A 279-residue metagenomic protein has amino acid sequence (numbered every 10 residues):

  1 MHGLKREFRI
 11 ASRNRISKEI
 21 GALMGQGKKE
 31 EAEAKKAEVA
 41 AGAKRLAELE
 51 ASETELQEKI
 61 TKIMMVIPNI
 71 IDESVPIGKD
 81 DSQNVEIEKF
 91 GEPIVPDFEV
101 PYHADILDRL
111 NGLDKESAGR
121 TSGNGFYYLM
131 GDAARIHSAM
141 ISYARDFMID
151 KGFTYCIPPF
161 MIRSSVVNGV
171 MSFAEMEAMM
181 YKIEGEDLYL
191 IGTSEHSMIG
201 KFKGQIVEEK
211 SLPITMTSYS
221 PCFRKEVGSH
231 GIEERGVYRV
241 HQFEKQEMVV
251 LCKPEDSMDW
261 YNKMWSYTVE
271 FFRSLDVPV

Functional and structural regions predicted by a protein language model:
M1-P93, D108, G112: N-terminal alpha-helical targeting/anchoring segments
K89-V279: TRNA-recognition modules of translation machinery and tRNA-sensing kinases, especially anticodon-binding
